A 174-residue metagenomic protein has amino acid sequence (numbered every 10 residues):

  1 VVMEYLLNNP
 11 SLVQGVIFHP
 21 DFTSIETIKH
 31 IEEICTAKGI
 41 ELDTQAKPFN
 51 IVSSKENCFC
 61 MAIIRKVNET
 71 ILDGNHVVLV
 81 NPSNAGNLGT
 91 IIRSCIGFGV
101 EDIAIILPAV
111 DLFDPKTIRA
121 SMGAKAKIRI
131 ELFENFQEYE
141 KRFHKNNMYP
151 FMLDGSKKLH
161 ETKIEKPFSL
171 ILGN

Functional and structural regions predicted by a protein language model:
V1-A85: Arg/Lys-rich RNA-binding interfaces used to dock onto structured RNA substrates
V2-M3, K47-S53, N135-K141, S156-K158: A short acidic, often aromatic-flanked loop/helix-cap motif at beta-alpha or helix-coil junctions that lines enzyme
N8, F18-F22, N68-S156: RNA substrate-binding interface of SAM-dependent RNA methyltransferases
S11, F98, K166: Structured loop/turn residues at beta-strand edges in well-structured enzyme cores
V13, F59, N146, P167-S169: Structural motif
H30-E33, I91-S94, I118-A120, K163-K166: Short, glycine/charged-enriched secondary-structure capping and boundary segments
C60, A120-A124, F168: Short, hinge-like loop/turn segments at secondary-structure boundaries
Y149-N174: Active-site/ligand-binding-proximal alpha/beta "capping" segment
